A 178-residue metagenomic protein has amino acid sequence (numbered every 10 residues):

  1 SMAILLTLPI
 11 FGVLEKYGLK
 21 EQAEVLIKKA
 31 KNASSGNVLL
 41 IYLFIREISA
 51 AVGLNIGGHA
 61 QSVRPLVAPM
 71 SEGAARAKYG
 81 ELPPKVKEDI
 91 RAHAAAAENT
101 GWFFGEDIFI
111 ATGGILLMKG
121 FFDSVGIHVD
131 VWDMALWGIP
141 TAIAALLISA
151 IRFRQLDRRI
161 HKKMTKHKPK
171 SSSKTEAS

Functional and structural regions predicted by a protein language model:
S1-A68: Membrane-embedded alpha-helical segments and adjacent helix-loop junctions characteristic of multi-pass solute
L5, P9, A96-F103: Hydrophobic alpha-helical transmembrane segments of multi-pass small-molecule transporters/permeases
T7-G12, Y42-A50, I115-F121, W137-R154: Hydrophobic core segments of alpha-helical transmembrane domains in multi-pass membrane transport and ion-translocation
K29, A33-S34, A92-N99: Membrane-water interface at loop-to-transmembrane-helix junctions
I41-A97, G113-F122: Hydrophobic transmembrane alpha-helices that form the pore/transport pathway of multi-pass ion and small-solute
N55, H59, F122-S178: Juxtamembrane and boundary regions of transmembrane helices in multi-pass small-molecule transporters and channels
G101-G114: Transmembrane alpha-helical segments and their cytosolic interface motifs in multi-pass membrane proteins
